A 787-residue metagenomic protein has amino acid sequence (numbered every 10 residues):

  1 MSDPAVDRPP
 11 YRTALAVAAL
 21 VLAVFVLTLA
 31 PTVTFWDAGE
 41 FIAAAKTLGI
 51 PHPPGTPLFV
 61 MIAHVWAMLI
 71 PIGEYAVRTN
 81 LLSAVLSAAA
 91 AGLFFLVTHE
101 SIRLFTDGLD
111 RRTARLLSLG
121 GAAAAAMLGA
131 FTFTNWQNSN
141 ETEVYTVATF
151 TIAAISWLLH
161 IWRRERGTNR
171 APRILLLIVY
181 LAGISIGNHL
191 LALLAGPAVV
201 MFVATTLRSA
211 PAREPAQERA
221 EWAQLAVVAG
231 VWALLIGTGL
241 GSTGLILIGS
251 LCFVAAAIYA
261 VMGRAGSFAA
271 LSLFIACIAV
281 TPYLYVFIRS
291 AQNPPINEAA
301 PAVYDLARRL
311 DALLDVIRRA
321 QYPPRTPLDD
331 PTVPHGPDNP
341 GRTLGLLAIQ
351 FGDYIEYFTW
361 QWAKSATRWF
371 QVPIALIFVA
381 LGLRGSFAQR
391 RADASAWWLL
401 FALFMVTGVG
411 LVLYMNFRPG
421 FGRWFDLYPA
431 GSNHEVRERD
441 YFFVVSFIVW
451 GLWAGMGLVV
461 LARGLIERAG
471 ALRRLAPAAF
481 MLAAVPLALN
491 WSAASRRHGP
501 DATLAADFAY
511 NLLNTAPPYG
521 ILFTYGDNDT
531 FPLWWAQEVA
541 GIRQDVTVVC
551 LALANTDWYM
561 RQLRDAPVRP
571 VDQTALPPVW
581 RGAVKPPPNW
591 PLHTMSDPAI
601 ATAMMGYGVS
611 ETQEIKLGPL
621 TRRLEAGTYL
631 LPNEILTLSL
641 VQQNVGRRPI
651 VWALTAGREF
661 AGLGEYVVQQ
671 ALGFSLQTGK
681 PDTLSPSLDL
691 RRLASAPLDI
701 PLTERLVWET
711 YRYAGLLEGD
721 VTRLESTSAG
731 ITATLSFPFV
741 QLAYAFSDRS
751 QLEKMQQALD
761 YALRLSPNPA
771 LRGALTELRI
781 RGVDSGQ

Functional and structural regions predicted by a protein language model:
D3, D7, F105, N140-T149 (+3 more regions): ER/secretory pathway lumenal C-terminal domains and tails of membrane proteins involved in glycoprotein biogenesis
R12-F25, A123-M127, L177, Q224-W232 (+1 more regions): Alpha-helical transmembrane segments
L29-F41, P51-A63, A302-L306, P500-L504: Extracytoplasmic catalytic/substrate-binding loops of multi-pass membrane glycan-assembly enzymes
A38-A88, R319-A320, R325, T332-F370: Membrane-interface coil-to-helix junctions
P57, I72-G92, L96-V97, R115 (+5 more regions): Loop-to-helix entry region of an early transmembrane alpha helix in multi-pass inner-membrane enzymes
V60, H64, G92-L96, Q137 (+6 more regions): Transmembrane alpha-helix boundary and packing residues in multipass membrane permease domains and related
L81-R112, A154-L158, A380-R384: Transmembrane-helix motifs of polytopic, lipid-linked glycan transferases
A122-A130, A182, I186: Short helix- or helix-capping micro-motifs that position conserved polar/aromatic residues at function-defining sites
